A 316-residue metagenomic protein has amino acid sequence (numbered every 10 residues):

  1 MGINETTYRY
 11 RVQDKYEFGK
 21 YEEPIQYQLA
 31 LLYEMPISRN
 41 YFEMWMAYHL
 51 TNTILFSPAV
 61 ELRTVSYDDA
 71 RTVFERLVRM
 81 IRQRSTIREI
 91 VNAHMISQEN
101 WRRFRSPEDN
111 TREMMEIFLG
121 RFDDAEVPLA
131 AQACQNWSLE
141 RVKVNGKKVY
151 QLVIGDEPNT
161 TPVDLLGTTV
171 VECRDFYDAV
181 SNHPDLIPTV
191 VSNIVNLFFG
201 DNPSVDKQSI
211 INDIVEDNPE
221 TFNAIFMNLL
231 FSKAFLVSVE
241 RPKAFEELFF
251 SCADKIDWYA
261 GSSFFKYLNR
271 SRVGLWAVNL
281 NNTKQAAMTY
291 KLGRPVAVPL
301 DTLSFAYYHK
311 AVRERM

Functional and structural regions predicted by a protein language model:
M1-R82, Q98-R103: N-terminal accessory alpha/beta regions
L31-I37, L55-T64, V73-M80, E99-W101 (+5 more regions): Second-shell loop/turn segments in exported
F42-M44, Q83-I90, D123-A125, L186-S192 (+1 more regions): Loop/turn elements at helix/coil->beta-strand transitions in domains of secreted/extracellular proteins
M44, Y48-A59, Q83, A93-N100 (+2 more regions): Glycine-rich, acidic and aromatic/proline-enriched surface loops and short helix-turn segments that act as binding
I54, H183-M316: Flexible, low-complexity segments enriched for small/polar residues
A59-S66, W101-P107, R141-V149, S204-K207 (+1 more regions): Short, solvent-exposed loop/turn and secondary-structure capping segments
R84-V142: Activity-critical C-terminal alpha-helical subdomain
D109-R112, F118, L129-N202: Nucleic-acid-contacting surfaces of polymerase cores and analogous helical-repeat interfaces
